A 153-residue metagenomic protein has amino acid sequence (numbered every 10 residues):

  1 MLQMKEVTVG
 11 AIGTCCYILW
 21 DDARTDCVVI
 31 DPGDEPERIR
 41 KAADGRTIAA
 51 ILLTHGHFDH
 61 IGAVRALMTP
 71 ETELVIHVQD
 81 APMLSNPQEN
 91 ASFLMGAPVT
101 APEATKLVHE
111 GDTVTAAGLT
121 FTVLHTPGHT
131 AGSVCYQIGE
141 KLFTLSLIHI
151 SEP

Functional and structural regions predicted by a protein language model:
M1-C27, P32-R46, M68-P70: Zn-dependent metallo-beta-lactamase
M4-V7, I18-W20, E110-Q137: Core dinuclear metal-dependent hydrolase active-site scaffold
L19, D31, H55, V108 (+2 more regions): Divalent metal-coordination and catalytic microenvironments
R24, D34, F58, G132 (+1 more regions): Short, glycine/acidic-enriched loop or turn micro-motifs at the edges of active sites
C27-I30, A50-L52, V123-H125: Short catalytic-loop micro-motif centered on adjacent basic/acidic residues
V28, L52, L74, K141-T144: Residue-level marker for buried hydrophobic side chains located in beta-strands that build the well-ordered beta-sheet
D34-V114: Active-site HxH/HxHxD metal-binding segment of metal-dependent hydrolases
L145-P153: Residue-level detector of conserved catalytic or cofactor/ligand-binding positions in enzyme active sites
